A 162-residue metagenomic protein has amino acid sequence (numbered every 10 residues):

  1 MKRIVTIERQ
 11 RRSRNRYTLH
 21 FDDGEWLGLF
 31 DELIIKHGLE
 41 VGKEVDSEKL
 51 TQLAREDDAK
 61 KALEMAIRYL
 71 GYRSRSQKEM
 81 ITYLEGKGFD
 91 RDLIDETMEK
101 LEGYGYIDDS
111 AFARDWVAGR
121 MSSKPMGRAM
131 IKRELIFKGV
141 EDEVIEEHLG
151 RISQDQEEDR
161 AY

Functional and structural regions predicted by a protein language model:
M1-Y162: An alpha-helical, amphipathic repeat domain used for nucleic-acid recognition, typified by the mTERF helical solenoid
